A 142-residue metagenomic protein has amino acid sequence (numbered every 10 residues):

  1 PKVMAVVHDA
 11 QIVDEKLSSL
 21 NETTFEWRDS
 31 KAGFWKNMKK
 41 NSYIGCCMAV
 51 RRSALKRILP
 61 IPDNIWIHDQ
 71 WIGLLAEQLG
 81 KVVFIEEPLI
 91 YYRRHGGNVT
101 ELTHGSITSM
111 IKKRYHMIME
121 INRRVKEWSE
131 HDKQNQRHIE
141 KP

Functional and structural regions predicted by a protein language model:
P1-L20: Conserved donor NDP-sugar-binding/catalytic core segment of glycosyltransferases
V13-L17, K40-C47, V83-F84, M117-S129: Low-complexity, flexible helical/coil segments
L20-W27: Short, flexible, mixed-charge acidic loops at enzyme active sites
W27-H104: Conserved nucleotide-sugar donor-binding catalytic segment
A49, G105, S109-P142: C-terminal, non-catalytic tails of nucleotide-sugar-dependent glycosyltransferases
